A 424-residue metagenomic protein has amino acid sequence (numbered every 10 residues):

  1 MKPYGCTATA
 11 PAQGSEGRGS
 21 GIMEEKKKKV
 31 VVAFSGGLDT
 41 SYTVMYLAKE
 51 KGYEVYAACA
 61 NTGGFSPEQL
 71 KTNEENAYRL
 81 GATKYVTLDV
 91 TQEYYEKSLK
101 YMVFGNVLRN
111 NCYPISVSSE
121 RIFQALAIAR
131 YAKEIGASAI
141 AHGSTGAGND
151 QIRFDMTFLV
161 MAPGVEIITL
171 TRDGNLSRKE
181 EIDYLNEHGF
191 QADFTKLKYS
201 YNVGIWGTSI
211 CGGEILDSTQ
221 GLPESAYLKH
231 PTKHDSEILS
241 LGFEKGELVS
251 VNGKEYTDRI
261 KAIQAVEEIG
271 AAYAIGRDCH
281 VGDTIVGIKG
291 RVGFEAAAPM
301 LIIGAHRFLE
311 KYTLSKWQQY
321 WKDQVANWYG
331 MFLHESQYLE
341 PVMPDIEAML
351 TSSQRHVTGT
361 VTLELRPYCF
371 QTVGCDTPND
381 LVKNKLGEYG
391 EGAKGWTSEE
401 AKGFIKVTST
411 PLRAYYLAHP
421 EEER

Functional and structural regions predicted by a protein language model:
P3-C6, G14-I22: Short, Lys/Arg-enriched N-terminal segments with co-localized hydrophobic residues within the first ~10-30 amino acids
Y4-T9, V30: Short, intrinsically disordered, low-complexity terminal segments
A8-Q13, Y227: Intrinsic disorder/low-complexity segments
G19-A33, L38-R424: Nucleotide-activated chemistry modules centered on ATP-dependent adenylation/adenylyltransferase
